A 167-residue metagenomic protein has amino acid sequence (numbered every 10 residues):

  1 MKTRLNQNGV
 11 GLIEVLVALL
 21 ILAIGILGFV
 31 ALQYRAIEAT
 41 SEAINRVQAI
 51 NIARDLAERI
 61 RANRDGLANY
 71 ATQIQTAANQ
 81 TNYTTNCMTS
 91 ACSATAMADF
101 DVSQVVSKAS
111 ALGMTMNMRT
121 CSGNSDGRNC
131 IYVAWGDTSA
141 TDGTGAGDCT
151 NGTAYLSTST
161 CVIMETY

Functional and structural regions predicted by a protein language model:
M1-V10: N-terminal leader/signal peptides at the extreme start of proteins
K2, L19, I24, E58-R61: Mobile, glycine-rich extracellular loop/lid and propeptide segments that shape or gate substrate/ligand access
L5, E38, E42-N45: Alpha-helix N-cap/helix-initiation motif
G11, Q48: Amphipathic alpha-helical recognition patches that constitute DNA-binding helices
I21-S41: C-terminal juxtamembrane segment of a hydrophobic transmembrane alpha-helix
Y34-A36, V47, D55: Hydrophobic alpha-helical segments, especially transmembrane helices and their immediate juxtamembrane helical caps
S41-A43, I50-Y167: Flexible, low-complexity segments enriched in proline/glycine/serine and punctuated by aromatic residues
